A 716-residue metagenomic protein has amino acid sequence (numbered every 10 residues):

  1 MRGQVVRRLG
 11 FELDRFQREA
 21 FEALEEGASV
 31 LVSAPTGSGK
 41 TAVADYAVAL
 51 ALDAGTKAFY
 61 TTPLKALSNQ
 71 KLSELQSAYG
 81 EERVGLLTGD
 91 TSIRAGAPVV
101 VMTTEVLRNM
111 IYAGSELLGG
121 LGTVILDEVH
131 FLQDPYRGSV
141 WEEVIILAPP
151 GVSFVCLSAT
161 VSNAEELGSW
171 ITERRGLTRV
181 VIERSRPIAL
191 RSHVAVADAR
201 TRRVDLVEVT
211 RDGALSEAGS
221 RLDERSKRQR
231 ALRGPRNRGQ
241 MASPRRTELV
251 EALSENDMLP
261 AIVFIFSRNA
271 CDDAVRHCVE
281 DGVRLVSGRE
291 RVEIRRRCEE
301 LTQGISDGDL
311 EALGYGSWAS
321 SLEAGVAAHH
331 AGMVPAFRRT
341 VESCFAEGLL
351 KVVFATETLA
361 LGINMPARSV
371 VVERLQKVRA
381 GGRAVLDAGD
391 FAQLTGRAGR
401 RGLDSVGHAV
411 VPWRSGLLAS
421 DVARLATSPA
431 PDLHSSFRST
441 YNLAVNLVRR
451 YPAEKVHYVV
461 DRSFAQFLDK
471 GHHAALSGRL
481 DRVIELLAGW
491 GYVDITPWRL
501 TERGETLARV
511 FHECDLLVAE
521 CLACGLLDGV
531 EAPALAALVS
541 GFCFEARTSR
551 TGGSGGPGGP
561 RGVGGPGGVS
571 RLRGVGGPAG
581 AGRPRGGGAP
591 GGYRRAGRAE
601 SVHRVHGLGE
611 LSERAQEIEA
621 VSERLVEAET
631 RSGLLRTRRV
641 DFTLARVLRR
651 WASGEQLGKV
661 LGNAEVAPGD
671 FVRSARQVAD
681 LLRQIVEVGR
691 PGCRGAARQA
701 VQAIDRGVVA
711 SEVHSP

Functional and structural regions predicted by a protein language model:
M1-S33: Conserved pre-motif I regulatory segment
S33, V43-Q70, P149-G151: Conserved SF1/SF2 helicase motif Ia
T56-N109, S169: Conserved nucleic-acid-binding Ia/Ib motif block in the N-terminal RecA-like helicase ATPase lobe
F59-T61, N69, Q76-G85, R268-V352 (+1 more regions): Conserved C-terminal RecA-like helicase domain
V106, G114-V155: SF2 helicase catalytic motif II
I146, S153-V155, T160-H277, A327: Conserved interdomain linker/interface between the two RecA-like ATPase lobes of SF2 helicase motors
V334-F345, L433-L538: C-terminal accessory/connector segments of nucleic-acid motor ATPases
M365, S369-R379, A384-L425: Conserved segment of the helicase C-terminal RecA-like domain
